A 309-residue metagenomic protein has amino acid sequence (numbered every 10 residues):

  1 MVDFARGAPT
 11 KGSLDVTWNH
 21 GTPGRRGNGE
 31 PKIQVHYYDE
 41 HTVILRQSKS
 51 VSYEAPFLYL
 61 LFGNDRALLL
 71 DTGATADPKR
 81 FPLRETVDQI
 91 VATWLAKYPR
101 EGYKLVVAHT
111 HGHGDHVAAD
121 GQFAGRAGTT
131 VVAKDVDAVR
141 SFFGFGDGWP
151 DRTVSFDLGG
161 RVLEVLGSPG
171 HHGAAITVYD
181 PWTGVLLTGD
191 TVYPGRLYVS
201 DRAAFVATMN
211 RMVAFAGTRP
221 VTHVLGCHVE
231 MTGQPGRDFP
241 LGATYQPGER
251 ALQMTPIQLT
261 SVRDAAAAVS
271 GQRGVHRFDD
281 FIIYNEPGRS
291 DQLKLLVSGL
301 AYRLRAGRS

Functional and structural regions predicted by a protein language model:
M1-N28, R211-S309: Accessory terminal helices/loops
D3, G24-Q34, S141-W149, S155-L158 (+4 more regions): Flexible, surface-exposed loop/gating regions in the mature catalytic domains of secreted/periplasmic hydrolases
R6-G7, T75-G159: Active-site HxH/HxHxD metal-binding segment of metal-dependent hydrolases
P31-W94, V178-T191: Conserved beta-strand hairpin/beta-sheet module of binuclear metal-dependent hydrolase folds, prominently
D39-I44, T153, G160-E164: Short, hydrophobic/aromatic-rich segments at coil-to-beta transitions
V43, V106-A108, V132, L166 (+2 more regions): Hydrophobic/aromatic beta-strand patches that form the interior of the parallel beta-sheet core in alpha/beta enzyme
A67, A74-A76, E164-P169, G173-S261: Metallo-beta-lactamase
V132-W149, A175, G195, L252-R273 (+1 more regions): Active-site-proximal loop/helix segment associated with metal-binding centers of metalloenzymes
